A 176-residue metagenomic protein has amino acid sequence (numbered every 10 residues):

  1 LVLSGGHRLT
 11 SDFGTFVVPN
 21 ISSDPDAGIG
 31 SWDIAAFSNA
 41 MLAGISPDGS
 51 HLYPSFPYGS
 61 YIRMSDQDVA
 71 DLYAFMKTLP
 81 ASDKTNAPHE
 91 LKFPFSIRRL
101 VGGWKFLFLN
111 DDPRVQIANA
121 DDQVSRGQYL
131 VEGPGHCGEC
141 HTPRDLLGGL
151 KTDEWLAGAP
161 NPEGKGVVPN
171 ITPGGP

Functional and structural regions predicted by a protein language model:
L1, F37, L72, G127-L130 (+1 more regions): The canonical Cys-X-X-Cys-His
L1, L42-A43, P57, K77-T78 (+1 more regions): Detector for the c-type heme attachment site
R8-N39, G59-V69, E154-P176: Electron-transfer interface patches adjacent to heme c in soluble/periplasmic c-type cytochromes and di-/multiheme
H51, M76-L79, D83-K84: Ligand-binding pocket scaffold of soluble enzyme catalytic domains
K84-R99: Extended, well-folded interaction surfaces typified by the phenylalanyl-tRNA synthetase beta subunit core
G103-E132: Electrostatic cytochrome c docking/interface patches
D145-A157: Small/polar (Gly/Ser/Thr/Ala-rich) solvent-exposed segments that form structured loops/beta-strands/short helices used
